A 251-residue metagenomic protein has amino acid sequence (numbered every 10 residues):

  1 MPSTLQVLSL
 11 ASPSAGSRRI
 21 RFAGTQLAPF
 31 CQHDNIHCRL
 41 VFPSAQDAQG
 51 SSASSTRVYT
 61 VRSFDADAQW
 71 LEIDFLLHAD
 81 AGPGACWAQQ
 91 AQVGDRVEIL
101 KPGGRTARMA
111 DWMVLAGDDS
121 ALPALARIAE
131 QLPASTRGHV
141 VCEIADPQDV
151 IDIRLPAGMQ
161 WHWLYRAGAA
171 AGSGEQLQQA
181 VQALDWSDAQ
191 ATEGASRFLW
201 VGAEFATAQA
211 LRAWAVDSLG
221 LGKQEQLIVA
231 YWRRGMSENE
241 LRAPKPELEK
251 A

Functional and structural regions predicted by a protein language model:
M1-A251: Extended, composition-driven regions rather than compact fold-specific motifs
